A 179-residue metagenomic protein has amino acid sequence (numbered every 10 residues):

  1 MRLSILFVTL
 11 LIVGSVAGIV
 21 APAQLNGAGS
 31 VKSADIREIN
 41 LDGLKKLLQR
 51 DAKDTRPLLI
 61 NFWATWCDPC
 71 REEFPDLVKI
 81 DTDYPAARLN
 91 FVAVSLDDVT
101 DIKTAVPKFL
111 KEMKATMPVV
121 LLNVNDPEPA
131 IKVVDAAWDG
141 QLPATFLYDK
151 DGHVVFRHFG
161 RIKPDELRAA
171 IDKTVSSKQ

Functional and structural regions predicted by a protein language model:
M1-D42: N-terminal targeting signals for export/organelle localization
I36-L58, D81: A short beta-strand-turn-helix
D54-L58, A87-N90, A115-P118: Loop/turn elements at helix/coil->beta-strand transitions in domains of secreted/extracellular proteins
T55-L58, F62-W66, D98, Q141: Short pre-active-site segment immediately N-terminal to redox-active cysteine/selenocysteine motifs in thiol-based
E72-K114, D126-K132: Structural microenvironment flanking redox-active thiols in thiol-disulfide oxidoreductases
M113-A115, L122-D172: Thiol/disulfide oxidoreductase modules built on the thioredoxin-like
S176-Q179: Short, basic, low-complexity termini and linkers enriched in Ser/Thr/Gly/Pro that act as targeting/leader peptides
